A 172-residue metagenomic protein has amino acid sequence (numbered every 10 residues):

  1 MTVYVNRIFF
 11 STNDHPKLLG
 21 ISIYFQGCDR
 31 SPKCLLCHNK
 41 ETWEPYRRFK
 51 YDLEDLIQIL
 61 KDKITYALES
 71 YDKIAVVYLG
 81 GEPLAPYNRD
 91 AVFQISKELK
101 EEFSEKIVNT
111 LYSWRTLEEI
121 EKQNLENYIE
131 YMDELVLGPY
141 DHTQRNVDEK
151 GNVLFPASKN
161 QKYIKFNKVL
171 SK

Functional and structural regions predicted by a protein language model:
M1-Y24, G151-K172: Class I S-adenosyl-L-methionine
V3, N13-L53: Canonical Radical SAM [4Fe-4S] cluster-binding loop centered on the CxxxCxxC motif and its immediate flanking residues
P32-K33, K63, Y71: Short coil-to-beta-strand
H38-E54, A67-Y87, E105-I120, I129 (+1 more regions): Core AdoMet radical
D55-L56, L60, D90-I95: Well-ordered, non-membrane alpha-helical segments in soluble/globular domains
I59-A67: Short, basic/hydrophobic alpha-helical segments
N88-F93, E121-L125: Conserved strand-to-helix beginnings and helix N-cap segments that scaffold or border functional pockets
V92-E105: Surface-exposed amphipathic alpha-helices with a cationic face
